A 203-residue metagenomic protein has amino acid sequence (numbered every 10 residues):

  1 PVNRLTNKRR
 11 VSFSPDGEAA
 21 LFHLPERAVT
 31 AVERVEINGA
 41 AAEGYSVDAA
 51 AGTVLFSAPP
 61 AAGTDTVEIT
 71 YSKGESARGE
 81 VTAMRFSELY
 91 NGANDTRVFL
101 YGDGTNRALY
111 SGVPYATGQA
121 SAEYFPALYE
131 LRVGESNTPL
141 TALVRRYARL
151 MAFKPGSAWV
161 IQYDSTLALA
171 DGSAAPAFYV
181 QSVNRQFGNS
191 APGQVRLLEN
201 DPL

Functional and structural regions predicted by a protein language model:
P1-A61, S72-E88: Extended beta-strand solenoid/passenger and fiber regions
A62-T66: Extracellular Ig-like/FN3 beta-sandwich strand-entry sites
R78-L203: Beta-propeller and closely related beta-pinwheel folds
